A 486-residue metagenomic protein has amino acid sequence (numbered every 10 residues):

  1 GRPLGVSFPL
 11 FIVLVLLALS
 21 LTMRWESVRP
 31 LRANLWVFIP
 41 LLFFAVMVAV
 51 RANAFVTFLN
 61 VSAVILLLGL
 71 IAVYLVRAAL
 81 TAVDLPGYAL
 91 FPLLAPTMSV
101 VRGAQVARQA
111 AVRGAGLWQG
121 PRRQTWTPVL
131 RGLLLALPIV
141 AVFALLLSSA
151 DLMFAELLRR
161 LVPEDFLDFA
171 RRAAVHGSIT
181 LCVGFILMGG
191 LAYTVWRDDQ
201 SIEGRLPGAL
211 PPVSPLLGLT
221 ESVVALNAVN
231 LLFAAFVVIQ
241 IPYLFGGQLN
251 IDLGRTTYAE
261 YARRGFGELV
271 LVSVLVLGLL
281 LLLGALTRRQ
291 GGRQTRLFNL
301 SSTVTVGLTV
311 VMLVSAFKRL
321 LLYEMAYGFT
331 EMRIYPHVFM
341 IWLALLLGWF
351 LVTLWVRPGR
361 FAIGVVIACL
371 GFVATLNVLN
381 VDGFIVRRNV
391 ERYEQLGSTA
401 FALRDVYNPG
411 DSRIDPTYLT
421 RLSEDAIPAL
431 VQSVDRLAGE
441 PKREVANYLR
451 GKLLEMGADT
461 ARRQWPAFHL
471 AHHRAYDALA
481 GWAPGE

Functional and structural regions predicted by a protein language model:
R2-E156, V175-Q200: Transmembrane-helix bundle segments that line or gate the permeation/cavity pathway in multi-pass membrane proteins
M23-N34, L80-D84, V106-V129, M153-L157 (+5 more regions): Juxtamembrane membrane-water interface segments of multi-pass membrane proteins, especially cytoplasmic-side
M98, P128, V162-I179, G218-L219 (+2 more regions): Short aromatic-rich membrane-water interface segments that cap or initiate transmembrane helices in multi-pass membrane
R131-L145, V224-I239, V304-V310, G371-F372: Hydrophobic alpha-helical membrane-insertion segments
A141-R160, A234-L249, M312-R319, N377-F384: C-terminal ends of transmembrane alpha-helices and the immediately adjacent extracellular/lumenal or cytosolic loop
L226, N230, R357-D382: Internal/C-terminal transmembrane anchor helices
A374-D411: Hydrophobic alpha-helical transmembrane segments in integral membrane proteins
T417-E486: Extracytosolic and intramembrane catalytic regions of membrane-associated proteins in envelope/secretory systems
